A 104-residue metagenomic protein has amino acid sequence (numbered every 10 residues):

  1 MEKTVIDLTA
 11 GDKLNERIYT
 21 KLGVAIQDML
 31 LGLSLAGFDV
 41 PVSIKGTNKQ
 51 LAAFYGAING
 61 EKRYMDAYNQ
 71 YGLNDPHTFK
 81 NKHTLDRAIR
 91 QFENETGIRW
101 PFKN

Functional and structural regions predicted by a protein language model:
M1-I6, Y68-Y71, T78, Q91: Terminal amphipathic/targeting segments at protein termini used for secretion and membrane/organellar or lipid-droplet
K3, L8-E16: Proteolytic processing junctions in secreted/extracellular precursors, especially proprotein convertase/trypsin-like
R17-Q27: Cleaved targeting-peptide boundary
I26-L35: Long, non-catalytic architectural segments outside compact domain cores
S34, F38-A57: Short, charge/polar-rich alpha-helical segments
V40-V42, A67-F79, I98-W100: Charged, low-complexity interaction regions
A53, A57-E61, A67, N74 (+2 more regions): Amphipathic coiled-coil alpha-helices
Y64-Y68, T84-K103: Amphipathic alpha-helical coiled-coil segments
